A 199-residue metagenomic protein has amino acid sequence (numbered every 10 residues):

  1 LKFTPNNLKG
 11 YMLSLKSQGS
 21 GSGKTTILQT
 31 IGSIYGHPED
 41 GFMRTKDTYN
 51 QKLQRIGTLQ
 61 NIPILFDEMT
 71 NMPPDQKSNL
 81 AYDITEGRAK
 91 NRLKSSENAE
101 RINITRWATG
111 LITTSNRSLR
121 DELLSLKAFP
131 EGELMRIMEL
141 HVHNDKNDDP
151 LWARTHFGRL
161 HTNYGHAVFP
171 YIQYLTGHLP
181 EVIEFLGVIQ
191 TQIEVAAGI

Functional and structural regions predicted by a protein language model:
L1-I199: Phosphate-handling catalytic cores of nucleic-acid transaction enzymes
